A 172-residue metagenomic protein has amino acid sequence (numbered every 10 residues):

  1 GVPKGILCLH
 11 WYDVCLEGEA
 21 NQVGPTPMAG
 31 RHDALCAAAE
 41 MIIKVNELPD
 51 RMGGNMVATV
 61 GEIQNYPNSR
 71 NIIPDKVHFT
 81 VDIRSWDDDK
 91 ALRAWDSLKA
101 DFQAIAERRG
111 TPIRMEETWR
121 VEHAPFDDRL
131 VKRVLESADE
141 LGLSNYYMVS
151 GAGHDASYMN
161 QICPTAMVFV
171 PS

Functional and structural regions predicted by a protein language model:
G1-D89: Midchain, well-structured core segments that form catalytic/ion-binding scaffolds
I6-C8, M52-G54, I72-D75, E107-R109 (+3 more regions): A structural signal for short secondary-structure junctions
P25, E47-V60, I105-E117, S144-V149: Flexible, glycine/charged-enriched surface loops at secondary-structure junctions
T59-S69, F79-W86, P112-V131, S157: A short beta-alpha structural unit
I72, K90-A94, N145-M148: Extended hydrophobic-aromatic, low-complexity segments
A94-Q103: Short amphipathic alpha-helices in soluble, non-transmembrane regions that often serve as interface/regulatory elements
Q103, K132-M148, P171-S172: Catalytic-core signal marking the mid-to-C-terminal active-site face
N145-S172: Zn-dependent metallopeptidase/amidohydrolase metal-coordination segment
